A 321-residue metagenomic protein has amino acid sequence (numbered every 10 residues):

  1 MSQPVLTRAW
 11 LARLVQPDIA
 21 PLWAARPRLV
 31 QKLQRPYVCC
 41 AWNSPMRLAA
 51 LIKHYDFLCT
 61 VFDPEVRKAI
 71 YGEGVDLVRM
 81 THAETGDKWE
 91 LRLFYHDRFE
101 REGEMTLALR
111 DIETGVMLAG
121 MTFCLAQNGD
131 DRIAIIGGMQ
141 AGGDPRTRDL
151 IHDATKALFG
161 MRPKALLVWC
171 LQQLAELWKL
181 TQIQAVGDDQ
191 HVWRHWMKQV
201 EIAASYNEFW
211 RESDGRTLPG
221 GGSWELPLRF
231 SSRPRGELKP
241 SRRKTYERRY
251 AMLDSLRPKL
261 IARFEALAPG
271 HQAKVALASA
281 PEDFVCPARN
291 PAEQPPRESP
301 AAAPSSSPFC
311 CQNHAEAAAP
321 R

Functional and structural regions predicted by a protein language model:
M1-E104, A108, I112-A119, Q127-R132 (+3 more regions): Terminal substrate-recognition subdomain of acyl/acetyltransferases
T81-A83, D144-D149, P163-L167, I183-A185: Short amphipathic alpha-helical segments, especially helix-boundary/capping motifs
I133-A157: Conserved acetyl-CoA binding element of GNAT-fold acetyltransferases
D153-T155, F159-Q172: Conserved acetyl-CoA-binding loop-helix of GNAT-fold acetyltransferases
